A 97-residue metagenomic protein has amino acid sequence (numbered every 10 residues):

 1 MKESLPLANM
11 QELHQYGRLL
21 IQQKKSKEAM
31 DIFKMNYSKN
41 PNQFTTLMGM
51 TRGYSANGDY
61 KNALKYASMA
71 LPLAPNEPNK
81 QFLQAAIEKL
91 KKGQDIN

Functional and structural regions predicted by a protein language model:
M1-N40, T45-G53: Alpha-helical adaptor scaffolds
L19, G53, A86-Q94: TPR/TPR-like alpha-solenoid repeats
M35, M69, A86-K89: The canonical alpha-helical register within tetratricopeptide repeats
F44-T46, A74-Q84: Boundary/linker segments of alpha-helical solenoid repeat arrays
S55-P78: TPR/TPR-like (Sel1-like) alpha-helical repeat modules
Y60-K65, E88-N97: Alpha-helical linker/edge segments of TPR/alpha-solenoid repeat scaffolds and analogous pre-/post-domain helices
